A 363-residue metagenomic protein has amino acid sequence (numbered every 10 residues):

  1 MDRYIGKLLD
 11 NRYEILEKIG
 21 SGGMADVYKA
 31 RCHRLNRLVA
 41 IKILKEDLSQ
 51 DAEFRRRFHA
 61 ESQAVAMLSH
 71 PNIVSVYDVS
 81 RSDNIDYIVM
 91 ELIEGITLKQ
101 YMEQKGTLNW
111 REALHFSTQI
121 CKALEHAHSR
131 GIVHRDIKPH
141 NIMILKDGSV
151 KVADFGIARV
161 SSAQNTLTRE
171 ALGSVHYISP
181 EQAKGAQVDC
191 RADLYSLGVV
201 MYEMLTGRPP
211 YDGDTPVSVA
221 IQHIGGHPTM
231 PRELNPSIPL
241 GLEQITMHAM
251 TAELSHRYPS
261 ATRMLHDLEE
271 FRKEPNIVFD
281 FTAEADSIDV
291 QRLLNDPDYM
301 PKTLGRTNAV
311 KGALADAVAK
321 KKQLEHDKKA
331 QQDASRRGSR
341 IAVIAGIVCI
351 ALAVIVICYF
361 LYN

Functional and structural regions predicted by a protein language model:
L16-G22, V27: Protein kinase glycine-rich loop
I43-M67: AlphaC helix of the eukaryotic protein kinase fold
V79: Activation-segment/catalytic-loop signature of the eukaryotic protein kinase fold
D83-T97, Y101: Conserved short submotifs of the Hanks-type protein kinase catalytic core that shape the nucleotide-binding pocket
F116-S117: Activation segment signature within eukaryotic-like protein kinase domains
I120-I132: Protein kinase catalytic-loop region centered on the HRD/HxD motif
H176-F279: C-terminal lobe helix-coil module of Hanks-type protein kinase domains
P259-K328: Juxtacatalytic C-terminal regulatory tail of Ser/Thr protein kinases
